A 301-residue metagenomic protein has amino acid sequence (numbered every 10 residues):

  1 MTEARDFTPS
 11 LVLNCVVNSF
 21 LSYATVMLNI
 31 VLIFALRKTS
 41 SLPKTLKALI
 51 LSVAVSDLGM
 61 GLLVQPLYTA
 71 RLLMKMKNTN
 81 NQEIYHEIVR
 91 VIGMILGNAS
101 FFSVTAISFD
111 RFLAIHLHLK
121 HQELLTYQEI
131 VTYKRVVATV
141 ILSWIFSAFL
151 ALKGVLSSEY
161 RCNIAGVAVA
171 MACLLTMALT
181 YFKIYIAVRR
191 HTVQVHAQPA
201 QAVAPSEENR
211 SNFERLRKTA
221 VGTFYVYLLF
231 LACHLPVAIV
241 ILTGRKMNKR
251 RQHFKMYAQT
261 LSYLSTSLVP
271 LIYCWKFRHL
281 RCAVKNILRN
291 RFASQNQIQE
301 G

Functional and structural regions predicted by a protein language model:
M1-V31, S294, G301: Extracellular N-terminal segment of 7TM GPCRs
F7-S22, L46-S108, A114: Extracellular TM2-ECL1-early TM3 structural module of rhodopsin-like
V16, F20-Y23, V55, P66 (+7 more regions): Hydrophobic residues within alpha-helical transmembrane segments of multi-pass solute transporters/permease subunits
V17, N81, F146-I186: Extracellular-loop-to-transmembrane junctions of the mid-late helices
S56, T139, I186-V237: Intracellular effector-coupling site of seven-transmembrane GPCRs, centered on the ICL3-to-TM6 transition
I95-T139: Class A GPCR helix-loop hinge within the 7TM core
R111, T176-Y181, V221, Y225-L242 (+1 more regions): Seventh transmembrane helix
L156-I164, I239-Y257: Extracellular/periplasmic helix-loop-helix junctions in multi-pass membrane proteins
